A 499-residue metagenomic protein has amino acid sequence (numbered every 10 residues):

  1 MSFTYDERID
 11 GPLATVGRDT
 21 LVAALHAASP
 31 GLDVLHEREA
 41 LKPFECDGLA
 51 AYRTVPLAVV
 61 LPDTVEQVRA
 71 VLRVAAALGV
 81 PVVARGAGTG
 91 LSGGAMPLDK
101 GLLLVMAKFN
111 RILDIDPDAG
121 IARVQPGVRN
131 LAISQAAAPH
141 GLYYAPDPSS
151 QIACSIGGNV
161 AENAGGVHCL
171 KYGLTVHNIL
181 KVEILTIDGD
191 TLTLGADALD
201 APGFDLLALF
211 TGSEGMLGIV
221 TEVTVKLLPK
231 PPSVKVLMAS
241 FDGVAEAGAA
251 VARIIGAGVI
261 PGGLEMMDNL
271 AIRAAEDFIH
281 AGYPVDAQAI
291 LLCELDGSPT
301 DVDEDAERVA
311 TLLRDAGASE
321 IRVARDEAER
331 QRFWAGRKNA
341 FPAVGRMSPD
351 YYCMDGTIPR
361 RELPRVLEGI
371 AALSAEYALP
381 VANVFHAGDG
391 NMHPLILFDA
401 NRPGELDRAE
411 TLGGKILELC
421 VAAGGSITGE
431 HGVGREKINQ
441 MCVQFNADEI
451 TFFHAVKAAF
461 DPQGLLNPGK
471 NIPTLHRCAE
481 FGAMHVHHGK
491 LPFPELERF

Functional and structural regions predicted by a protein language model:
M1-R73, G90-G120, S149, N269-H280 (+4 more regions): N-terminal flexible segment immediately upstream of the FAD-binding catalytic core in FAD-dependent oxidoreductases
P30-G31, V421-V433, K457-A458, P462-G469: Alpha-helix capping/hinge segments and adjacent helical runs
L35-E45, V225-P229, K235-L412, L419 (+3 more regions): C-terminal substrate-recognition/cap domain of FAD-linked oxidoreductases
S92-N110, A138-L142, G165-V176, V223-P229 (+3 more regions): A glycine- and small-aliphatic-rich helix-loop capping segment at beta-alpha/alpha-beta transitions that lines
R111-E265, L466, G482-H488, P492-F499: FAD-binding subdomain of flavoenzyme oxidoreductases
N439-F499: Activity-critical C-terminal alpha-helical subdomain
